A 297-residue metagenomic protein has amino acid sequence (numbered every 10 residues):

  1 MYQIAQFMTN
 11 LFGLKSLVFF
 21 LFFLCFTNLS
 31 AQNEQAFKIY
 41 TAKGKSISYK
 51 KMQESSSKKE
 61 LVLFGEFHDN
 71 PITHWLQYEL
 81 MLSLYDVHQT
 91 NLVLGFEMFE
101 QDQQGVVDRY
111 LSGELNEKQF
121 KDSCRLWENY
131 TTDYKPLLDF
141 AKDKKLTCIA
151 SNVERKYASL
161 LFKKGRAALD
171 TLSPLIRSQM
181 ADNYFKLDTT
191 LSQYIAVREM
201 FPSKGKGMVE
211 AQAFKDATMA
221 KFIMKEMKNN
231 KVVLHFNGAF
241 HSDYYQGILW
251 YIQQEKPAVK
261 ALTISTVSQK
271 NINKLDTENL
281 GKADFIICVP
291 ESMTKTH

Functional and structural regions predicted by a protein language model:
M1-Q35: Bacterial Sec-dependent N-terminal signal peptides
S30-H297: Compositional signal for N-terminal targeting/processing segments
